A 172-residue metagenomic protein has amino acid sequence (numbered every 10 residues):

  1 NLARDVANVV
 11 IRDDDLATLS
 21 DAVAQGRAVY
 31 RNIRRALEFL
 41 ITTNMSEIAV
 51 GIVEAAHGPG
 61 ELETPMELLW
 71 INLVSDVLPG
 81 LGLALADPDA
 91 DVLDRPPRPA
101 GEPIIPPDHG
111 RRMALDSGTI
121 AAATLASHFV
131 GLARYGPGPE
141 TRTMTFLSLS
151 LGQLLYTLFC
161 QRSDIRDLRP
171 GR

Functional and structural regions predicted by a protein language model:
L2-L168: Membrane-embedded transport module
